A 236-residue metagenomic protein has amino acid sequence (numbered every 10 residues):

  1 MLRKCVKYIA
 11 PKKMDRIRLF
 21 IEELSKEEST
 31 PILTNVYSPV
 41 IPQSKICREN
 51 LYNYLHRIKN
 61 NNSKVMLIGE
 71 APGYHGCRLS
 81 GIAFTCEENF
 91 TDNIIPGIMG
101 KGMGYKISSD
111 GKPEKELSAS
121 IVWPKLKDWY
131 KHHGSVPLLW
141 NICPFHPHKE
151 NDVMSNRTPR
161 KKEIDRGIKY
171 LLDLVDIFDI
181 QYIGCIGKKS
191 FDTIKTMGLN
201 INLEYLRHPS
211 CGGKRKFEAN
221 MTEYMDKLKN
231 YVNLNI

Functional and structural regions predicted by a protein language model:
P11-Y182, S190-D192, M197, E204 (+3 more regions): A polyanion-binding, active-site-adjacent surface
C211-T222: Short, charged, surface-exposed secondary-structure boundary motifs
F217, M225-I236: C-terminal alpha-helix/helix-terminus motif
